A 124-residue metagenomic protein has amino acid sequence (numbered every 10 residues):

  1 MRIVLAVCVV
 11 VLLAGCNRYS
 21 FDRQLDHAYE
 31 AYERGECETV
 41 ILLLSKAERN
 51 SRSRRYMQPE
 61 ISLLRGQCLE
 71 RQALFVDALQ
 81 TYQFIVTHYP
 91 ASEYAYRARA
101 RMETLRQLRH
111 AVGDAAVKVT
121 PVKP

Functional and structural regions predicted by a protein language model:
C16-R34, K46, S51: Bacterial Sec signal peptide processing site at the extreme N-terminus
E48-M57, V86-A100: Short solvent-exposed coil/turn linkers within tandem alpha-helical repeat scaffolds
Y96-P124: Terminal, low-structured helical/coil segments at or just beyond the last alpha-helical repeat
